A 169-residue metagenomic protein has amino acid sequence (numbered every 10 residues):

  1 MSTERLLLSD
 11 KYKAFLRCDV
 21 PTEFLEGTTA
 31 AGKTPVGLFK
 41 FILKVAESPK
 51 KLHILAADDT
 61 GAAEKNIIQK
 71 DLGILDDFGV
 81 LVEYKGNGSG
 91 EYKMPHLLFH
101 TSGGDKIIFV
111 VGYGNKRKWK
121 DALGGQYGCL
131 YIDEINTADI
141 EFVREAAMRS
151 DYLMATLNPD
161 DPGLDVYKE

Functional and structural regions predicted by a protein language model:
M1-E169: Phosphate/NTP-binding elements of NTP-utilizing enzymes
